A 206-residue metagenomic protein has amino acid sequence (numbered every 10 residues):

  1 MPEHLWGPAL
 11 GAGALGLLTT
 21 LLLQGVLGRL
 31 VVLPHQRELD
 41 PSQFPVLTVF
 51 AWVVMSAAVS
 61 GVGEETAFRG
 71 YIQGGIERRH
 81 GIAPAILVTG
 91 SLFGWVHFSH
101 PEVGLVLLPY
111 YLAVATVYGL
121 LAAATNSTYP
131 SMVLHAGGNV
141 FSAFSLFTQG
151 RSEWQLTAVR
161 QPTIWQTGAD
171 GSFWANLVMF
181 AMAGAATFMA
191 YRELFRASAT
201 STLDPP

Functional and structural regions predicted by a protein language model:
M1-E3, V46, R79-P84, G104 (+1 more regions): Membrane-helix interface segments
M1-G63, R78, P206: Juxtamembrane helix-loop-helix connectors linking adjacent transmembrane helices in multi-pass membrane enzymes
G11, V88-W95, P109, V133-G137: Hydrophobic residues within alpha-helical transmembrane segments of multi-pass solute transporters/permease subunits
F50, V54, P109-A113, V117 (+2 more regions): Membrane-embedded alpha-helical segments of multi-pass membrane proteins, especially the transmembrane helices
S56, G81-F98, Y111-L112: Small-polar-interrupted transmembrane alpha-helices in polytopic inner-membrane proteins
G63-V88, L120-S127: Membrane-interface helix/loop boundary segments of multi-pass membrane proteins
H97-L105: Membrane-interface helix caps and helix-loop-helix hairpins in membrane proteins
A136-P206: C-terminal membrane module of polytopic membrane proteins
